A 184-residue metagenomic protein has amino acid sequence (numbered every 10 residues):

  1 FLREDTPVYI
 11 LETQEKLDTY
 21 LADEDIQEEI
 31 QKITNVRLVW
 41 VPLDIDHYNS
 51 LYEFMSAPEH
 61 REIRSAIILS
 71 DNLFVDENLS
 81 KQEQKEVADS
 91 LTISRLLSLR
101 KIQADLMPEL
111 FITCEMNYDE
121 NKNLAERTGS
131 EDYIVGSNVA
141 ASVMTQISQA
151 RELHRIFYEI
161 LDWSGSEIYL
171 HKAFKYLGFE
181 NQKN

Functional and structural regions predicted by a protein language model:
F1-N184: Cytosolic regulatory regions of ion transport systems
